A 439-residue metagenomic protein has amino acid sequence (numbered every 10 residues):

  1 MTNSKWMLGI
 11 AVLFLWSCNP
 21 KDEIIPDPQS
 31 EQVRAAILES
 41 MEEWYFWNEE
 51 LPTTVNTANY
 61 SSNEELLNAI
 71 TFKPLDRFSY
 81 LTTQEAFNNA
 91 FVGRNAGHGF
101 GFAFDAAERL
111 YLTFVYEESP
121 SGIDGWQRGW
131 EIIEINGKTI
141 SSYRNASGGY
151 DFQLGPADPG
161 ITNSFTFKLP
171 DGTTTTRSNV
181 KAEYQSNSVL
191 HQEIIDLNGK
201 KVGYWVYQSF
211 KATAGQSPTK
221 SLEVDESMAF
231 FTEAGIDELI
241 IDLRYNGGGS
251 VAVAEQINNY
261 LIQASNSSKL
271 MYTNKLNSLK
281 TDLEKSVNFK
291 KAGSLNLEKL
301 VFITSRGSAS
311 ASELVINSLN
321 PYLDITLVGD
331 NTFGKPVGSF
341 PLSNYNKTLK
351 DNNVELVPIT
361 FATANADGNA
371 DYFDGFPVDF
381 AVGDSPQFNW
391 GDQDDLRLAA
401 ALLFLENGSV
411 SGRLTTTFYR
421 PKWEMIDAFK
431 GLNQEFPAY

Functional and structural regions predicted by a protein language model:
M1-M7: Bacterial N-terminal signal peptides that target proteins for export
M7, E238-I241: A structural preference for short, pocket-lining loop segments at secondary-structure junctions
F14-S17: C-terminal motif of bacterial Sec signal peptides marking the signal peptidase cleavage site
N19-E238, Y419-Y439: Flexible, low-complexity junctional segments that flank or bridge functional domains
F165, D242-N246: Alpha-helical secondary-structure segments
W205, A214, E226, F230-A234 (+2 more regions): C-terminal "post-core" interaction segments
